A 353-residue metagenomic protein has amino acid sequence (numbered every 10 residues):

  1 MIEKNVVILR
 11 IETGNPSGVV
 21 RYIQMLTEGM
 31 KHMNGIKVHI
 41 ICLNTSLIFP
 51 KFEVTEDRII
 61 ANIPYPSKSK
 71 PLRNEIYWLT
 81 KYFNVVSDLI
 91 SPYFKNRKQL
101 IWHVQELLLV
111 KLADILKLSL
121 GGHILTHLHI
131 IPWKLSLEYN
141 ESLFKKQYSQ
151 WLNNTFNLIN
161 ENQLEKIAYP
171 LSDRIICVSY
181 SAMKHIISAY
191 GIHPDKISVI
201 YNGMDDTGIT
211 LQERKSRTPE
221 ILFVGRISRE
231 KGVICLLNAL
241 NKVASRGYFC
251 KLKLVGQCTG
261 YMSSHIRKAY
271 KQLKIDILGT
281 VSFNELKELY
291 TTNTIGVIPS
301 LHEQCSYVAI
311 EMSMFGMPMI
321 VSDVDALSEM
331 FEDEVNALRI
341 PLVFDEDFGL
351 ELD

Functional and structural regions predicted by a protein language model:
R21-E28, P219, F223-K242: A conserved mid-protein helix/loop that constitutes part of the nucleotide-sugar donor-binding site
V104-L109, L128: Short His-centered aromatic/hydrophobic patch
P132, Y148-I175: Membrane-proximal helix-turn-helix segments that form the acceptor-binding/catalytic region of lipid-linked
S181, G203: Carbohydrate-associated surface elements
V224, K251-S264, G279: Glycosyltransferase donor-sugar binding loop
S263-N284: Nucleotide-activated donor-binding/catalytic signature segment of Leloir-type glycosyltransferases, i.e., the conserved
L301: Aromatic "clamp/platform" in nucleotide-sugar-dependent glycosyltransferases that forms part of the donor/acceptor
S328-D353: Change "using UDP/GDP/dTDP sugars" to "using nucleotide sugars
